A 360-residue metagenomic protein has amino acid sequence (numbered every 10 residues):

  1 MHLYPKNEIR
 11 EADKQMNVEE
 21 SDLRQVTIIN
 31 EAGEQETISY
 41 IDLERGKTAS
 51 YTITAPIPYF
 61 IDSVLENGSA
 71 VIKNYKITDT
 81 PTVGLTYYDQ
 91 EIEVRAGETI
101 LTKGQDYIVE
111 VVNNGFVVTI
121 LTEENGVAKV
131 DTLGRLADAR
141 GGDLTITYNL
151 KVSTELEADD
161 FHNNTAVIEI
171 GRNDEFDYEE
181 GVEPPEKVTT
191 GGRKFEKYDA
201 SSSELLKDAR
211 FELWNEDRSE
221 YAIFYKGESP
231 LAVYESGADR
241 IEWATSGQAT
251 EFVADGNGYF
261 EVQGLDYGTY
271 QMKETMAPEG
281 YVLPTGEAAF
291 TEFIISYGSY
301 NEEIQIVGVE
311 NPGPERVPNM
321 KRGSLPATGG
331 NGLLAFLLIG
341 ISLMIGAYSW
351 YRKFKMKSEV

Functional and structural regions predicted by a protein language model:
M1-V360: Solvent-exposed loop/turn and edge beta-strand elements of beta-rich ligand-binding domains
